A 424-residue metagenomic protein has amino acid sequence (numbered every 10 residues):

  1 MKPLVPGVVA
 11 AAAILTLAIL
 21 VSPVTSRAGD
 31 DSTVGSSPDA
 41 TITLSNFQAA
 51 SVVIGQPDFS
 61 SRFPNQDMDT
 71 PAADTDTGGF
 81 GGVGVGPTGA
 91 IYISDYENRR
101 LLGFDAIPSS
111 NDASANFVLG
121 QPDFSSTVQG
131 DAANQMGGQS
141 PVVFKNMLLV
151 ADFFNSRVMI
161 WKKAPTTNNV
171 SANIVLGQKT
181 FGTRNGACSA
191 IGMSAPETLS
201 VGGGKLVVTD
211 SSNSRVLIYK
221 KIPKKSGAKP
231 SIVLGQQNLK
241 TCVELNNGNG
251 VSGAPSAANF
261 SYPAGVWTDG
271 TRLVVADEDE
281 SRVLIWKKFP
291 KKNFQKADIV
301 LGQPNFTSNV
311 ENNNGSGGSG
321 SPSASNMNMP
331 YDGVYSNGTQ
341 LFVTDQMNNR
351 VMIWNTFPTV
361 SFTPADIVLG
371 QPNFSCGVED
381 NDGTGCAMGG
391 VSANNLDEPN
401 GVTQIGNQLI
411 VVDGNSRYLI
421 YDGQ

Functional and structural regions predicted by a protein language model:
D31-G82, A90, N98-V143, S156-R157 (+9 more regions): Flexible "stalk/tail and boundary" regions
I42-T43, D105-D112, W161-N169, Y219-G227 (+3 more regions): Short loop/turn segments immediately following beta-strands, especially the blade-tip and inter-blade linker loops
N46-P71, A113-A132, V170-A190, K229-S256 (+2 more regions): Surface-exposed loop and turn segments in beta-propeller and other repeat-based domains that flank or scaffold
Q66-T88, Q129-K145, C188-G203, N247-G270 (+2 more regions): Signature of short aromatic-glycine-proline-rich micro-motifs recurring in repeat-based ectodomains
A90-Y92, L148-V150, K205-V208, R272-V275 (+2 more regions): Conserved beta-propeller blade signature
Y96-E97, A106, F153-F154, K163 (+7 more regions): Short loop/turn segments immediately following the C-termini of beta-strands
R99-G103, F117, S156-I160, I174 (+7 more regions): A short loop-to-beta-strand structural motif that recurs across blades of beta-propeller domains
E398-Q424: Blade-level signature of beta-propeller repeat domains, shared across WD40, Kelch, NHL, RCC1 and BNR/Asp-box propellers
